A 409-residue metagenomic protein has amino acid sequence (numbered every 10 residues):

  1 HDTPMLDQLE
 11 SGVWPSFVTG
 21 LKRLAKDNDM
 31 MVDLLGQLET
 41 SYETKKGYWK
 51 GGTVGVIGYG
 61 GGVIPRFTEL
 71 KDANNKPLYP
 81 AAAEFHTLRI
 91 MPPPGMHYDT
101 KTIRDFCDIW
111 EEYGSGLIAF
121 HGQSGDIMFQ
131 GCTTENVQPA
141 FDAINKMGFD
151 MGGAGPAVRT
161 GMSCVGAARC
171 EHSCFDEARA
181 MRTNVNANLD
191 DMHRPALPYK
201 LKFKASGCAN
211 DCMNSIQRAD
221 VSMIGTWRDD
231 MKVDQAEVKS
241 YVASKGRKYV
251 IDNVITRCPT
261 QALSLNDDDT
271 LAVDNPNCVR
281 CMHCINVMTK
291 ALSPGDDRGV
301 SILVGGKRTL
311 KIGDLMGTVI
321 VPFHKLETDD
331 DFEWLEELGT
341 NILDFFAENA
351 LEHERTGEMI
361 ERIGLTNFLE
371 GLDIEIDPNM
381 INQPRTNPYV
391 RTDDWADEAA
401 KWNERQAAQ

Functional and structural regions predicted by a protein language model:
H1-N74: Charge-rich, low-complexity segments
D7, L24, D29-V32, V56-G62 (+5 more regions): Small-residue-enriched alpha-helical segments and adjacent helix-cap loops that form tight helix-helix packing
Y42-Y98, M162-A168, G317-H324: Short glycine-/aliphatic-rich beta-strand segments at the starts of folded cytosolic domains
S115-G122, A154-P156, H193-K200, L265-D268 (+2 more regions): Flexible, glycine/charged-enriched surface loops at secondary-structure junctions
G161-C164, K202-N210, T356-L369, Y389: A glycine-rich phosphate-binding loop feature that marks nucleotide/adenosyl-phosphate handling sites
D220, I251-V273, N277-S301: Iron-sulfur cluster-binding cysteine motifs and their immediate structural context in ferredoxin-like electron-transfer
K307-A350: A hydrophobic, small-residue-rich beta->alpha segment in the mid-to-C-terminal subdomain of diverse proteins
N367-Q409: C-terminal, charged low-complexity interaction regions
